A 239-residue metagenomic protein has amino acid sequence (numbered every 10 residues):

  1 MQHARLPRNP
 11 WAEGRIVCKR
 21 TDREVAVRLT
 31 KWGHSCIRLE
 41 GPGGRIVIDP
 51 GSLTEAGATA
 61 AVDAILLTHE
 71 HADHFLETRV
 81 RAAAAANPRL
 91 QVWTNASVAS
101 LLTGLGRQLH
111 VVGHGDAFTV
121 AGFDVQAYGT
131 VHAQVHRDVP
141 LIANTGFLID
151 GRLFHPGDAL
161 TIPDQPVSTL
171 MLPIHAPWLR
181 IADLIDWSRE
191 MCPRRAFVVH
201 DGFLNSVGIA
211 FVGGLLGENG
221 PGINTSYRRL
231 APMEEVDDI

Functional and structural regions predicted by a protein language model:
R5, W11, V17-A60, V111-P166 (+2 more regions): Core dinuclear metal-dependent hydrolase active-site scaffold
T30, T103-A121, R195-I239: Binuclear metal-ion centers of metallo-dependent hydrolases, dominated by the metallo-beta-lactamase
R45-I46, A64, T169, R195: Short, Asp-centered acidic motifs that coordinate Mg2+ and/or phosphate in catalytic or ligand-binding sites
S52-T94, S168-M171: Active-site metal-binding motif and surrounding structural segment of the metallo-beta-lactamase
A72, V98-A99, D116, T161 (+1 more regions): Alpha-helix capping/helix-boundary segments
E77, R81-D116, Y128: Glycine/small-residue-rich loop that forms an oxyanion/phosphate-binding "nest" at active or ligand-binding sites
A86-L90, M191-R195, I223-T225: A short helix->loop->beta-strand "cap" motif at the edges of active sites that frequently abuts
T145-G213, E218: Metallo-beta-lactamase
